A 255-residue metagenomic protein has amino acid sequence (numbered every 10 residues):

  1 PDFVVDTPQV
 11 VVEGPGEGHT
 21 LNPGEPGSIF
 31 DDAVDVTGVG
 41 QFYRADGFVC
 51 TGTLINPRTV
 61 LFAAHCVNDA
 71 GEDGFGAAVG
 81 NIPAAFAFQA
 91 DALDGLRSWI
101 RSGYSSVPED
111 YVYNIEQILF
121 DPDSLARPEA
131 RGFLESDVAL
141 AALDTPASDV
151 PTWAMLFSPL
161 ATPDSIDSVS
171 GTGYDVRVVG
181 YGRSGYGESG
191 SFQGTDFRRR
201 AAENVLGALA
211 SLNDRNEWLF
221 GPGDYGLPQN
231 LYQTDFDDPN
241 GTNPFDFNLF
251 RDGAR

Functional and structural regions predicted by a protein language model:
P1-V60, A70-P83: Protease-domain processing segments flanking chymotrypsin-fold serine proteases, especially trypsin-like
V11-V34, G76-S168, T172, V179-G185 (+2 more regions): Conserved catalytic-core segment of clan PA serine endopeptidases
G40, G52, R58, F62 (+4 more regions): Terminal peptide-recognition signature
P57-T59, S136, Y174: Conserved catalytic motifs of the protein kinase core domain
V67-A70, S184-Y186: Short glycine/acidic-enriched loop and turn motifs that connect beta-strands
R200-R255: Extracellular trypsin-like serine protease catalytic domains
